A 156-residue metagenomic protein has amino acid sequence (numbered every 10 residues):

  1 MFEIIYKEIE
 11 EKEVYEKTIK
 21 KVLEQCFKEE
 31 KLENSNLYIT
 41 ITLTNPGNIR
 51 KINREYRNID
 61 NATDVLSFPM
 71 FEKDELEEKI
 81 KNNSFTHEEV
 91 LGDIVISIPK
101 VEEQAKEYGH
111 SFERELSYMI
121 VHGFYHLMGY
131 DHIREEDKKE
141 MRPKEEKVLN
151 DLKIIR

Functional and structural regions predicted by a protein language model:
M1-S117, Y125-R156: An acidic/histidine-cluster motif and surrounding catalytic segment that typifies divalent-metal-assisted enzyme active
